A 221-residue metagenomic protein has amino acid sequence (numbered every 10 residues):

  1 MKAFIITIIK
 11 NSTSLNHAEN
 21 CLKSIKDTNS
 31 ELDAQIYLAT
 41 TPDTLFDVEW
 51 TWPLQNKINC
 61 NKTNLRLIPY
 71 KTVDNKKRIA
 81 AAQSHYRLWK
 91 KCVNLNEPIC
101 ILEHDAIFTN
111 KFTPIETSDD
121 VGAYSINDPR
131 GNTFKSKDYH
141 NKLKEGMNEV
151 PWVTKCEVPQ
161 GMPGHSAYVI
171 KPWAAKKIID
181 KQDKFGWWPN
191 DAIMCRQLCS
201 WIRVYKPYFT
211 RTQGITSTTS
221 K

Functional and structural regions predicted by a protein language model:
M1-L102, A106-K221: An acidic/histidine-cluster motif and surrounding catalytic segment that typifies divalent-metal-assisted enzyme active
